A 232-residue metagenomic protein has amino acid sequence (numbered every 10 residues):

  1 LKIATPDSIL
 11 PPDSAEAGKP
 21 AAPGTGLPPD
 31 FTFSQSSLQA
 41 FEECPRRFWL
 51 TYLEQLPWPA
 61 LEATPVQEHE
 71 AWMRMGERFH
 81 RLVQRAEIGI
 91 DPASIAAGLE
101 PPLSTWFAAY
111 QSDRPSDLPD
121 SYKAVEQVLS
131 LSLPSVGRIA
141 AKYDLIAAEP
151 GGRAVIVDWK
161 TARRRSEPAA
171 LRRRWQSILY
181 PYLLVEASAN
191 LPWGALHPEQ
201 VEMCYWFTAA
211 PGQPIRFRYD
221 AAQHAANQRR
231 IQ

Functional and structural regions predicted by a protein language model:
L1-A148: Metal-dependent nuclease catalytic cores that hydrolyze phosphodiester bonds in DNA/RNA, characterized by
Y122-I231: Mg2+/Mn2+-dependent nuclease catalytic core
